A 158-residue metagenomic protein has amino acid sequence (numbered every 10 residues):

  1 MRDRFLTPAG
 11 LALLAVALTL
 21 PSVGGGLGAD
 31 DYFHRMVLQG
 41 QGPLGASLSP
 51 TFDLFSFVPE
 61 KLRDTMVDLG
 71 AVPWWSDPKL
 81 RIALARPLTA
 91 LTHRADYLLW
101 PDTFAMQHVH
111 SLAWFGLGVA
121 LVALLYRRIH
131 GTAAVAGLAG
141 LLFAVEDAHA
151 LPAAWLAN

Functional and structural regions predicted by a protein language model:
M1-N158: Polytopic membrane enzymes that build or remodel cell-surface glycoconjugates and lipids
